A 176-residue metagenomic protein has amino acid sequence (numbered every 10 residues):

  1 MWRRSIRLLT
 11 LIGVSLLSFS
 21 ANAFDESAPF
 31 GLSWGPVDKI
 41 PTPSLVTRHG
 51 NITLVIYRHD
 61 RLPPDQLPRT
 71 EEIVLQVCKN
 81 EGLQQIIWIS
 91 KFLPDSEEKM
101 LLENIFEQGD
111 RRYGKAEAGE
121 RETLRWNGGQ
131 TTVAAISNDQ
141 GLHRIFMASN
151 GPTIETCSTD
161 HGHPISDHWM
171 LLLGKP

Functional and structural regions predicted by a protein language model:
M1-L9: Bacterial N-terminal signal peptides that target proteins for export
L9-L16: Gram-negative bacterial Sec-dependent N-terminal signal peptides
S18-S20: N-terminal signal peptide c-region/cleavage motif recognized by signal peptidases
A23-L62, I89-P176: Non-cytosolic coordination micro-motifs
Y57-G82: Compositionally biased P/S/T/G-rich terminal and signal peptide-adjacent segments that lie outside catalytic cores
